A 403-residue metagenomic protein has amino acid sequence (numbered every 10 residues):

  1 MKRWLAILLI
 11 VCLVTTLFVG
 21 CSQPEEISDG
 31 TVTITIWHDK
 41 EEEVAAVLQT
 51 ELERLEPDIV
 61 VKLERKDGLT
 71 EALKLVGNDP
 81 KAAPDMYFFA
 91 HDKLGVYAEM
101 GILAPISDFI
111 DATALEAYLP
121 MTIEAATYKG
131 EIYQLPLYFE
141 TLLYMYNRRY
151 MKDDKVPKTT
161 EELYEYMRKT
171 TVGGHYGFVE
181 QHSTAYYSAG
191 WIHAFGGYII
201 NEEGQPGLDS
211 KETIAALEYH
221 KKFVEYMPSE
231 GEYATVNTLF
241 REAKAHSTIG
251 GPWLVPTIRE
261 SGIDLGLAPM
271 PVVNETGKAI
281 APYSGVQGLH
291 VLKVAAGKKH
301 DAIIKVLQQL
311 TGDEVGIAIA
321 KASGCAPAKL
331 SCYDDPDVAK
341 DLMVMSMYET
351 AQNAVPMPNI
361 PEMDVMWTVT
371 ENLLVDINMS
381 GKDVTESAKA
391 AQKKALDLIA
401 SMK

Functional and structural regions predicted by a protein language model:
W4-A6, F18-G95, N274-G277, K298-A302 (+4 more regions): Conserved N-terminal structural module of periplasmic/extracytoplasmic solute-binding proteins
C21, A320-D376, A400-M402: Long, aromatic- and glycine/proline-rich binding clefts that accommodate carbohydrate-like moieties
E51-Y118, R149, D154-K155, H246-S247 (+3 more regions): Extracytoplasmic "Venus flytrap"/periplasmic binding protein-like
R54, E218, E225-P228, R259-G324: Extracytoplasmic/periplasmic substrate-recognition and gating elements
T70, H91-L143, K158-Y164, V172 (+3 more regions): Hinge/lid segment of periplasmic solute-binding proteins
K74-N78, A82-D85, T113-R149, Y176-G177 (+2 more regions): A structural signal for short loop-to-beta-strand junctions that line the ligand-binding cleft of periplasmic/secreted
D92-I102, P120-K158, Y164, E180-E203 (+2 more regions): Periplasmic solute-binding protein
Y166-T171, Q205-E232: Glycine-centered hinge/linker elements that transmit conformational signals in sensory and ligand-binding systems
